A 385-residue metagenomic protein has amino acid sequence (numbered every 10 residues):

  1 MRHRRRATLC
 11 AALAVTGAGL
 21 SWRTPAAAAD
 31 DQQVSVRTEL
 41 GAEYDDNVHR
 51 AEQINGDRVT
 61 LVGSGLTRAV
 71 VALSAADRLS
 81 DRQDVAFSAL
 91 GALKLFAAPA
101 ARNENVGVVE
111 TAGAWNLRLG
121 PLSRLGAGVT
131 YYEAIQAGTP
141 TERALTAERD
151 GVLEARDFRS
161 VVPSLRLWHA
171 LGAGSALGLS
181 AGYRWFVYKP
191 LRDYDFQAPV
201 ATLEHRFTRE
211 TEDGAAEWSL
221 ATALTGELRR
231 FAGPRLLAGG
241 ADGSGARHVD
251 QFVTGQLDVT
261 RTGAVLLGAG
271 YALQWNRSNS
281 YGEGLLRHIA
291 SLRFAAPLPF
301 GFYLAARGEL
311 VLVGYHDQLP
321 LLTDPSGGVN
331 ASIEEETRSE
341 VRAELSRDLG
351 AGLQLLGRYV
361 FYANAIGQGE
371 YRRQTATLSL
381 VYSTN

Functional and structural regions predicted by a protein language model:
M1-D31, N385: Cleavable N-terminal export/targeting peptides
A27-N385: Gram-negative and organellar
